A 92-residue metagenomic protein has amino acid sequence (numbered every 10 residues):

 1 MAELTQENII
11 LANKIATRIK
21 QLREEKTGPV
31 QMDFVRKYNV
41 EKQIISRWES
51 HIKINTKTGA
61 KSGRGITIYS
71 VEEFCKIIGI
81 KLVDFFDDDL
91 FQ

Functional and structural regions predicted by a protein language model:
M1-D33, K37: A short, Lys/Arg-rich alpha-helix, primarily the initiator
T17, K42, T67-V71: Short alpha-helical elements of helix-turn-helix
I19, V40, I45, I77-I80: Hydrophobic aliphatic residue packing
T27-T58: Short alpha-helical DNA-recognition segment
I52-K76: Short, basic-rich loop-to-helix N-cap that marks the start of a DNA-contacting helix
I68, K76-Q92: Short C-terminal boundary/hinge segments that cap the last helix of small helical domains
